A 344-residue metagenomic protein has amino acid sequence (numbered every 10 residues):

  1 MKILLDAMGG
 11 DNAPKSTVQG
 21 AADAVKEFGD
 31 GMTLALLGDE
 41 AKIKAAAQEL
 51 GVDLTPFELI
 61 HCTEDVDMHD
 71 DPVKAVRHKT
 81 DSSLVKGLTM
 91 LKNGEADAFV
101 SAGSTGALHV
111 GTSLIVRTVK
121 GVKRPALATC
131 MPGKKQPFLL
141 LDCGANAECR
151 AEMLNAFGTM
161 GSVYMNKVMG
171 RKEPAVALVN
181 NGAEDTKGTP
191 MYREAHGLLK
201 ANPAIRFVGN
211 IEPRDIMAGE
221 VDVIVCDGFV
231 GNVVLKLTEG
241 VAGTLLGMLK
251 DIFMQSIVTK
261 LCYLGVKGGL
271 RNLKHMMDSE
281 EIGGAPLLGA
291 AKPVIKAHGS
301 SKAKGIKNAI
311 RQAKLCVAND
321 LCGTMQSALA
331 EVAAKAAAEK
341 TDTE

Functional and structural regions predicted by a protein language model:
M1-L5, D11-K15, G31, A45 (+3 more regions): N-terminal charge/polar-biased segments
L4-K15, A145-N155, K296-K302: Short, glycine-rich nucleotide/cofactor-binding loops
D6, L36-G38, E58-I60, S101-G103 (+6 more regions): Short beta-strand segments
A13-T17, I43, D81-G94, A98-T112 (+7 more regions): Short glycine/serine/threonine-rich phosphate/pyrophosphate-binding segments that cradle anionic phosphate groups
P14-S16, F28-A35, A41-K44, L50 (+4 more regions): Glycine-rich phosphate/diphosphate-binding loop of Rossmann-like nucleotide-binding domains
V52-A96: Phosphate/nucleotide-donor binding subsite
S113-A126, C130-L140, E220-I224, G228-A338: Glycine-rich phosphate/nucleotide-binding loop
